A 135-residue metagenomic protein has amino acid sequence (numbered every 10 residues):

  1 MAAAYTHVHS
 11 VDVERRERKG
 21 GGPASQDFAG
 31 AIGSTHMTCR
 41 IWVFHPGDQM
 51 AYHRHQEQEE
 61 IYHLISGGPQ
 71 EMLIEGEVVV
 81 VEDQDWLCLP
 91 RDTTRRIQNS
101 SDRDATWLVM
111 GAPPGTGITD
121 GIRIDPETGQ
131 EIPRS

Functional and structural regions predicted by a protein language model:
M1-M37, A51, I118-S135: A short, N-terminal "cap"/entry segment at the start of jelly-roll beta-barrel domains of the cupin/DSBH fold
G20, I32-H36, Q56, V81 (+1 more regions): A generic fold-level signal
A29-A31, M50-H55, L73, Q98-S100: Short histidine-centered beta-strand/loop micro-motifs that create catalytic or ligand/metal-coordination sites
G33, D83, R91-G117: Ligand-binding loop in jelly-roll beta-barrel domains
G33-M37, H45-D48, G68-Q70, P113-T116: Short, charged/polar surface micro-motifs in flexible loops or helix N-caps
C39-V43, I61, V78, W86-C88 (+1 more regions): Conserved hydrophobic/aromatic beta-strand scaffold that supports enzyme active sites
R40-Q56: Conserved short histidine dyad/triad with adjacent acidic residue
Q49, Q56-D83, T93: A short beta-strand-loop-beta hairpin characteristic of the jelly-roll/cupin
